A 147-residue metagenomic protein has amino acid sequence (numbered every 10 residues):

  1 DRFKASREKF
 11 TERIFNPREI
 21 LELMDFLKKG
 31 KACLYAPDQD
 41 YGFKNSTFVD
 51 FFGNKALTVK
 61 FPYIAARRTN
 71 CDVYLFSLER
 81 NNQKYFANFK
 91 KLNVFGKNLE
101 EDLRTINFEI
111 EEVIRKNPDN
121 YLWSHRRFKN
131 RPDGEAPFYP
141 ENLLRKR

Functional and structural regions predicted by a protein language model:
D1-R18: Membrane-interfacial amphipathic helices and adjacent loop/beta segments that form the lipid-substrate binding surface
R18-R147: Non-catalytic C-terminal accessory region of glycerolipid acyltransferases and related lyso-lipid remodeling enzymes
